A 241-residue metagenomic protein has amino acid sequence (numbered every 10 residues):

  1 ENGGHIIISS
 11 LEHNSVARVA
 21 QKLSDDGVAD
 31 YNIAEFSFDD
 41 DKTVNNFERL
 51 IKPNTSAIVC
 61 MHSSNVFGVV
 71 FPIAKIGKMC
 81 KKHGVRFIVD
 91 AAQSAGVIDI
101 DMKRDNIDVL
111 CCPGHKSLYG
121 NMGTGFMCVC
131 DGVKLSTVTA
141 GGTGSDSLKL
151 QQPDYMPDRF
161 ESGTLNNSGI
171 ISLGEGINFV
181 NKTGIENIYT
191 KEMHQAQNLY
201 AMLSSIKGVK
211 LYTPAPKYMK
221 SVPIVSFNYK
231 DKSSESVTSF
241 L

Functional and structural regions predicted by a protein language model:
E1-L241: Pyridoxal 5′-phosphate
